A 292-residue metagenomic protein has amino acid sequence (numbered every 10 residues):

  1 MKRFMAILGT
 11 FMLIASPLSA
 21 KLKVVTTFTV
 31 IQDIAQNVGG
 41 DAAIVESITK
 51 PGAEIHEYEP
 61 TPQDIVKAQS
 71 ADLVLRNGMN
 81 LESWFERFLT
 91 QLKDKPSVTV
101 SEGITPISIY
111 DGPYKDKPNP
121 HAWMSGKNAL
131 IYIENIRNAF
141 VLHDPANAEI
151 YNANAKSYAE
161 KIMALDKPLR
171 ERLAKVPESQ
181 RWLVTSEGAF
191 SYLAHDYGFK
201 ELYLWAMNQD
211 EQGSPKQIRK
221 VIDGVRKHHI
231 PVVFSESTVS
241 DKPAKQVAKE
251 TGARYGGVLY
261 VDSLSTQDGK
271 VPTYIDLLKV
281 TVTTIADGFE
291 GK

Functional and structural regions predicted by a protein language model:
M1-F4: Positively charged n-region of N-terminal signal peptides that target proteins for export
A6-A15: Bacterial N-terminal signal peptides
A20-K292: Extracytoplasmic metal-acquisition and chelation regions
